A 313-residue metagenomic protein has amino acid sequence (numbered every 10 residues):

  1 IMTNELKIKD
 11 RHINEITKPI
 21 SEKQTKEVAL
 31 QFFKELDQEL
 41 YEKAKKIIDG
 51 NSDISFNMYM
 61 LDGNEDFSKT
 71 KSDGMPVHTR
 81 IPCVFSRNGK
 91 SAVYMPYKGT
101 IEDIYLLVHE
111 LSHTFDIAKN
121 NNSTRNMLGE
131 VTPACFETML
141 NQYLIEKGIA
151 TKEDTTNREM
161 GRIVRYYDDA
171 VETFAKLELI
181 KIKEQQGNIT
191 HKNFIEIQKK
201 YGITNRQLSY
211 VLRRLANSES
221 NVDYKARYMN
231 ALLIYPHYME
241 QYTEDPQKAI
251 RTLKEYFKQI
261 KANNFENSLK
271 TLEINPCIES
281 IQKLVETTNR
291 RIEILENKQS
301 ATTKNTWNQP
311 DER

Functional and structural regions predicted by a protein language model:
I1-A92, I274-N275, T287-R291, E296: Contiguous, non-catalytic segments that form substrate-binding/exosite surfaces or channel walls
S86-L107, N122: Short pre-active-site segment immediately N-terminal to the catalytic Zn-binding motif
L111, L128-Q142, A231-L232: An active-site-proximal "capping" alpha-helix that borders the catalytic cofactor pocket
S112-T124, M139: Catalytic Zn2+-binding segment of zinc metalloproteases
N121-T132, E219-Y228: Active-site metal-coordination segments of metallo-dependent hydrolases
M139-Q142, A170-K181, K225-T243: Extended, well-ordered alpha-helical segments in internal regulatory regions
I145-S220: Long, amphipathic alpha-helical stalk/connector segments used for oligomerization, subunit docking, or mechanical
K192-P310: C-terminal, non-catalytic "cap/extension" segments appended to globular domains
